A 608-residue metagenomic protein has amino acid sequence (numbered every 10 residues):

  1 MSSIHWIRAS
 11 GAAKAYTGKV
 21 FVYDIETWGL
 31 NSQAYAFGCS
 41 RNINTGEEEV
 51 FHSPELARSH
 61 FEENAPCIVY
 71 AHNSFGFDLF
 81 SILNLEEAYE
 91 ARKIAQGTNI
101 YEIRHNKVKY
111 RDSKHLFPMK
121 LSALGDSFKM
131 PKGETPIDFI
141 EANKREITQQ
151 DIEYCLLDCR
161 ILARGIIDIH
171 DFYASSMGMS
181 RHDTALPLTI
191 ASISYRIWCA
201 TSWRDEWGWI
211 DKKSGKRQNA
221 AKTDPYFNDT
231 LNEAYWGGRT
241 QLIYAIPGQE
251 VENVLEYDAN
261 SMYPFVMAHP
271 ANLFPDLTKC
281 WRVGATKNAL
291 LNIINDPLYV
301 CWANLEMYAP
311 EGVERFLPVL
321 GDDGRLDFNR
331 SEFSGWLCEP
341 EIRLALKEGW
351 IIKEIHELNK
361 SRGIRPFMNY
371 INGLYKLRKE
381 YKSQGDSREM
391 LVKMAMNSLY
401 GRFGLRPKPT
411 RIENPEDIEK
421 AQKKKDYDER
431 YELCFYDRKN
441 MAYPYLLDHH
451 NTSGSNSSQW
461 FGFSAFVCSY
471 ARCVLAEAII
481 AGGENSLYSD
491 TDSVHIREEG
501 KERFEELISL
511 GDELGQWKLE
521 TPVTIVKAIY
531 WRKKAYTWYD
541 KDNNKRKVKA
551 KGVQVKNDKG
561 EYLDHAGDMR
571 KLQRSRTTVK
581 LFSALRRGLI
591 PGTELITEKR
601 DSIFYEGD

Functional and structural regions predicted by a protein language model:
M1-F21: N-terminal accessory regions of nucleic-acid-interacting proteins
A15-V22, N31-Y35, R41-D608: Conserved acidic
W28: Conserved Rossmann-like nucleotide-cofactor binding loop
